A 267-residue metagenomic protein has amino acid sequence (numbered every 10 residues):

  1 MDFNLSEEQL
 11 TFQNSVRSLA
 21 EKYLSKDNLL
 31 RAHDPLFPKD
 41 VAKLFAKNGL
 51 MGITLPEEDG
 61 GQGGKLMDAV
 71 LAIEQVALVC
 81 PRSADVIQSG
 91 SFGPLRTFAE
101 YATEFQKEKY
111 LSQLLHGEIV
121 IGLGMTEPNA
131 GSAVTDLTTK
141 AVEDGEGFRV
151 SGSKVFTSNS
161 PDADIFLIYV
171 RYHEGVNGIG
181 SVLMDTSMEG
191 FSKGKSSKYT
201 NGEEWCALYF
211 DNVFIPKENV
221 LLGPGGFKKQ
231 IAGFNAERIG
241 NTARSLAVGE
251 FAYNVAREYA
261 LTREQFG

Functional and structural regions predicted by a protein language model:
M1-I87, K109, Q113-H116: Amphipathic, small/basic residue-rich leader segments at the start of a protein or domain
F3-E7, F12, F191-G267: Glycine-rich beta->alpha junctions and the first turn(s) of the following alpha-helix
G64-K65, A133-T135, N159-A163, N177-G178 (+1 more regions): Short glycine/proline-enriched turns and hinge-like loops at secondary-structure junctions
D85-F105, G131: N-terminal glycine-rich flavin-associated loop
G117-M125: A short, Trp-centered hydrophobic/proline-enriched beta-strand micro-motif
S132-A133, F148: Hydrophobic, small-residue-rich alpha-helical packing segments that form membrane-like cores
T139-V142: A structural signal for short hydrophobic beta-strand segments in well-ordered beta-sheet cores
S151-S192: A short core secondary-structure module
